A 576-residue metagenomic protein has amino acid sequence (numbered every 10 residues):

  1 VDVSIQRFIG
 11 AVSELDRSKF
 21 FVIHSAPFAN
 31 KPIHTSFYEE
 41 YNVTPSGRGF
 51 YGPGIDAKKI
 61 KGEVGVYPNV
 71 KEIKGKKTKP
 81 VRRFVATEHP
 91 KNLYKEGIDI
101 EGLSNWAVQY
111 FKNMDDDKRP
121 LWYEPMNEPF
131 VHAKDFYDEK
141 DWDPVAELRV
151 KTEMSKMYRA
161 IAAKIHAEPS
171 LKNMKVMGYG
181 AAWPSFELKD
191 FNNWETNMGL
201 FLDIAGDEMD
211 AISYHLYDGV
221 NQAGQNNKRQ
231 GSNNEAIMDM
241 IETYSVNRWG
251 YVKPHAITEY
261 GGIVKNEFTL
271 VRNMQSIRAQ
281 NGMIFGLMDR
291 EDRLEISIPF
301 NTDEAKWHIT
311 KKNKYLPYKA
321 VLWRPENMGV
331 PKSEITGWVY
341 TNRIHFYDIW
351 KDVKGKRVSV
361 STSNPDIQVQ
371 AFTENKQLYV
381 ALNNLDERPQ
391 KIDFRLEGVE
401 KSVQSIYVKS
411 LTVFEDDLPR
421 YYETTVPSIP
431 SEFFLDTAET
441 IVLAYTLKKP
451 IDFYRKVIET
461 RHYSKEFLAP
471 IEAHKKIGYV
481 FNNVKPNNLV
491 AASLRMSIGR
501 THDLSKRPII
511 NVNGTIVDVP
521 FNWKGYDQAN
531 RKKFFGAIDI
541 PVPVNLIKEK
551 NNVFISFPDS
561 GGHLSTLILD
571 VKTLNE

Functional and structural regions predicted by a protein language model:
V1-D210: N-terminal catalytic cores of secreted or lumenal carbohydrate-active enzymes
K59, D135-R149, E187-N192, A223-S232 (+3 more regions): Short, flexible/disordered intra-domain loops and linkers
V66-N69, D203, D207-N266, L294 (+1 more regions): Glycoside hydrolase catalytic-domain groove-lining segments
E128, I257-H345: Aromatic/acidic polysaccharide-binding cleft in carbohydrate-active enzymes
F300, E326-K376: Glycan-recognition and catalytic regions of carbohydrate-active enzymes
K376-L385: Short, well-ordered beta-strand segments enriched in hydrophobic/aromatic residues
N384-E576: C-terminal beta-sandwich/jelly-roll accessory domains of carbohydrate-active enzymes
